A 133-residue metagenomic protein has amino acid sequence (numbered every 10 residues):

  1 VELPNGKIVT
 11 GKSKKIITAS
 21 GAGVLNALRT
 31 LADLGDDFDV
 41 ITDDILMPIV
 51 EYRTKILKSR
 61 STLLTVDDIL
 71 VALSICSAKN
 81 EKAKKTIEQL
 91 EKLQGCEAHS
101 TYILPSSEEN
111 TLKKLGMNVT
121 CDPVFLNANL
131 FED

Functional and structural regions predicted by a protein language model:
V1-S61: Conserved mixed alpha/beta catalytic, RNA-binding, or beta-rich assembly cores of soluble enzyme, regulatory
D36-F38, T42-D133: C-terminal binding/interaction regions
